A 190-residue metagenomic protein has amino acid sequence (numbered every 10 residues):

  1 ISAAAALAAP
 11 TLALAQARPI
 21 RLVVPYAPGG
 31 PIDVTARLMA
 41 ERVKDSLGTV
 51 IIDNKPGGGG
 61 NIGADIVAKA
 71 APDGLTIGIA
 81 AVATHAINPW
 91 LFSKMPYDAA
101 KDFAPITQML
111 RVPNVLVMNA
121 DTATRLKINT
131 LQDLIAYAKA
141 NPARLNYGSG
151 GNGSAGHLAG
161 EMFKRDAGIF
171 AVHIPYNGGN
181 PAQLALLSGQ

Functional and structural regions predicted by a protein language model:
I1-A13: N-terminal export signals
L14-D102, R144, N152, K164 (+1 more regions): N-terminal (or domain-start) structured segment
A27-G29, V82, R111, A120-I128 (+1 more regions): Short coil/turn segments
A36, L134, G160: Aromatic/hydrophobic pocket-lining residues that form π-stacking "cages" and hydrophobic walls in ligand
A86-M95, M109-T124, E161-D166: Periplasmic solute-binding protein
I106-L145: A conserved helix-loop-strand patch within extracytoplasmic ligand-binding domains of the periplasmic binding
L131, H157-F170: Oxidoreductase and adenylate-handling cofactor-binding alpha/beta cores
